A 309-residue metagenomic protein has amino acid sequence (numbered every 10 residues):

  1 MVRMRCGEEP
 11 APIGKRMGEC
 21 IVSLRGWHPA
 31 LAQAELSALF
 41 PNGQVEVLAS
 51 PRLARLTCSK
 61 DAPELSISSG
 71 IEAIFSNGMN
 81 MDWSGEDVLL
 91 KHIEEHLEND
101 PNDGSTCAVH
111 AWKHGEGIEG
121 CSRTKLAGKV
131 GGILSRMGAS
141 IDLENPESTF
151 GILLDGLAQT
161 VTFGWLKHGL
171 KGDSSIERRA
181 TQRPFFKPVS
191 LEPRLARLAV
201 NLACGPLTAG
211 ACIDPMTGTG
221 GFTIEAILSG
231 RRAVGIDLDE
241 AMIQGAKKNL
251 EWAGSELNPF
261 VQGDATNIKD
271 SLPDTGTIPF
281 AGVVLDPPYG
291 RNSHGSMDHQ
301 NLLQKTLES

Functional and structural regions predicted by a protein language model:
M1-M4: Methionine residue identity
C6-I71, F75, N80, H114-C121 (+3 more regions): Class I S-adenosyl-L-methionine-dependent methyltransferase catalytic core
S84-D103: An N-terminal amphipathic alpha-helical segment
G85, E119-S122, D142: Helix N-terminus capping/helix-initiation residues
D100, I141-L143, L153: A general structural signal for short secondary-structure junctions and capping/turn motifs
P101-I118: Short glycine-rich, basic-tinged beta-strand/loop micro-motifs
G104-A108, R136-P146: Short secondary-structure capping/junction motifs at helix and strand boundaries
